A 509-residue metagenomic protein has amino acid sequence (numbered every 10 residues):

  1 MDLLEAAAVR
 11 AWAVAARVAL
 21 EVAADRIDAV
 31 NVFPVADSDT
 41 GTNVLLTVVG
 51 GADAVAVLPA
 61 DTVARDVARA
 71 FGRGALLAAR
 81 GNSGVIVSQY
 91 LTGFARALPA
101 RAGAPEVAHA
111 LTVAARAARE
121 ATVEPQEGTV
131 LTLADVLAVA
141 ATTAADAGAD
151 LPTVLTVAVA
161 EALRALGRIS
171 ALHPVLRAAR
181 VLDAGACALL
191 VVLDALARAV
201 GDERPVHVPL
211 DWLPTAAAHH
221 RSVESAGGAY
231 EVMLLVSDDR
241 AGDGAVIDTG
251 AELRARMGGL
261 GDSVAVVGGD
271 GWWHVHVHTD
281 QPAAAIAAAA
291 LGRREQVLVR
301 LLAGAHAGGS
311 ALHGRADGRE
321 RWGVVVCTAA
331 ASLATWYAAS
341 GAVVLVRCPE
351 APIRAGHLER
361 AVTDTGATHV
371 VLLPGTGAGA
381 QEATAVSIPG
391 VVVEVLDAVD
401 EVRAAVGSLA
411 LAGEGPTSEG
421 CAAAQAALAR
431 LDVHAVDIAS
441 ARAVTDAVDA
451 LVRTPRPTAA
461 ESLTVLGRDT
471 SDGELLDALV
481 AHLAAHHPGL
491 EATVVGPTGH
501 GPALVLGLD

Functional and structural regions predicted by a protein language model:
M1-D509: N-terminal loops that bind phosphate or other acidic moieties and the adjacent beta-alpha structural core
